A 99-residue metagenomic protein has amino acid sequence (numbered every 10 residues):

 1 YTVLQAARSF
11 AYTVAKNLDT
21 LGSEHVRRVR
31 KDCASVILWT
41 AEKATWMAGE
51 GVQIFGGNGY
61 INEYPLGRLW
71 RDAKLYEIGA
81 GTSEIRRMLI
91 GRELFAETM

Functional and structural regions predicted by a protein language model:
Y1-M99: Alpha-helical interface subdomain recognition
